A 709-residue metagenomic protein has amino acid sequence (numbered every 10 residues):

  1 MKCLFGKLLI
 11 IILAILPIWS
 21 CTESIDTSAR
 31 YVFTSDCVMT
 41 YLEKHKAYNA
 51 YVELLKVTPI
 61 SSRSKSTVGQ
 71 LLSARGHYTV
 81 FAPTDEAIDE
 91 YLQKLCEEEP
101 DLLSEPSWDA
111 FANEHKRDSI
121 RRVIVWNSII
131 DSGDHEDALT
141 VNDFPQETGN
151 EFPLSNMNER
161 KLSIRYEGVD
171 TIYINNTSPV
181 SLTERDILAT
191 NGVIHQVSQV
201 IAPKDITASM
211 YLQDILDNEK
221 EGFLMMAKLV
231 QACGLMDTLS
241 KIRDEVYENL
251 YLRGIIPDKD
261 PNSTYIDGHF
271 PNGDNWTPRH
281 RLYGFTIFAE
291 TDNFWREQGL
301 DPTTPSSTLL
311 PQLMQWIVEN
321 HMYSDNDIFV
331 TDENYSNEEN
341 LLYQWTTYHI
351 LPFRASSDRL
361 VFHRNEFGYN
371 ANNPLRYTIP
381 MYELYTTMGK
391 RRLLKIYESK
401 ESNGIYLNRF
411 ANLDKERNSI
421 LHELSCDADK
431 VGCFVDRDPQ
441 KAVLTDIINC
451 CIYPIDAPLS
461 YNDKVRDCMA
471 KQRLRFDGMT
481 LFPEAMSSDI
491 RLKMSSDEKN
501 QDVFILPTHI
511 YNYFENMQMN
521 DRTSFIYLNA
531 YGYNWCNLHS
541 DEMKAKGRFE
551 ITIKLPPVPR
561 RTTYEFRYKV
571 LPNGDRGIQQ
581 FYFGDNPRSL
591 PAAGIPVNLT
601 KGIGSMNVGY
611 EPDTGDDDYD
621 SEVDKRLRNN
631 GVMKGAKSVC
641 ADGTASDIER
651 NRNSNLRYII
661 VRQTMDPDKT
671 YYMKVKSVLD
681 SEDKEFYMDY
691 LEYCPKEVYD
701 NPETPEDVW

Functional and structural regions predicted by a protein language model:
M1-W19: Sec-dependent bacterial lipoprotein signal peptides
C21-W709: Mature, structured domains of secreted/extracytosolic soluble proteins
